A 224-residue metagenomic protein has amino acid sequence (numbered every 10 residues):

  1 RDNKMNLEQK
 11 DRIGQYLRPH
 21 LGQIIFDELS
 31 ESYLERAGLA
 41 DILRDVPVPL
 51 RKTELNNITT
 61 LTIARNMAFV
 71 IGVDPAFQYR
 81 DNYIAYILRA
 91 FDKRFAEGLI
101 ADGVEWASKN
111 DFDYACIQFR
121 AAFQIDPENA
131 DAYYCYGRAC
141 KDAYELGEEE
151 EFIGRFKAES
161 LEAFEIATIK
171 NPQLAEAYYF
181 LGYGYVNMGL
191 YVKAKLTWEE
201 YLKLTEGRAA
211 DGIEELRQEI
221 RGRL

Functional and structural regions predicted by a protein language model:
T53-N56, N82-I100, I213-L224: TPR-adjacent "capping" and linker segments in tetratricopeptide-repeat scaffold/adaptor proteins
A122, I166-A167, Y201: Canonical positions in the second alpha-helix
A132, A177, D211-G212, I220: TPR alpha-solenoid repeat register
